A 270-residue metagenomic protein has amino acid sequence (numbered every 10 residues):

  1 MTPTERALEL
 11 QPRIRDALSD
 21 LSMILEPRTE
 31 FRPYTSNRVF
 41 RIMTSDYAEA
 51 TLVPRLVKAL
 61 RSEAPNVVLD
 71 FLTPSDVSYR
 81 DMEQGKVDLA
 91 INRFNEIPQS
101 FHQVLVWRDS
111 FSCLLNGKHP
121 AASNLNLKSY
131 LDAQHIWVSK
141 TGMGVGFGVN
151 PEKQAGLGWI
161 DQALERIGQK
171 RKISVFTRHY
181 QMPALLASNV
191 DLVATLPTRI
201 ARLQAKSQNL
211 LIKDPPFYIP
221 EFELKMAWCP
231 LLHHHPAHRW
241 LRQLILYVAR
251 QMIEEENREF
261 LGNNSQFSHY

Functional and structural regions predicted by a protein language model:
M1, L8, S19-R41, S62 (+2 more regions): Short helix-loop hinge/linker segments at domain boundaries
R6-R13, L52, L56, N126-Y130 (+1 more regions): Short amphipathic alpha-helical coupling segments at ligand-binding clamshell hinges and other catalytic/signaling
I14, D46, T73, P216 (+1 more regions): Short loop or secondary-structure boundary microenvironments that flank and position key functional residues
N37-I97, T177, R258: Central regulatory/effector-binding core of bacterial HTH transcription factors
S62-V68, D76, E83, I97 (+3 more regions): C-terminal regulatory
D88-R93, A187, V193-P197: Paired acidic/hydrophobic, glycine-rich loop segments that form the ligand-binding mouth/hinge of periplasmic-binding
L114-H119, E223-H234: A bilobed periplasmic-binding-protein/Venus flytrap-type ligand-binding module shared by bacterial periplasmic
